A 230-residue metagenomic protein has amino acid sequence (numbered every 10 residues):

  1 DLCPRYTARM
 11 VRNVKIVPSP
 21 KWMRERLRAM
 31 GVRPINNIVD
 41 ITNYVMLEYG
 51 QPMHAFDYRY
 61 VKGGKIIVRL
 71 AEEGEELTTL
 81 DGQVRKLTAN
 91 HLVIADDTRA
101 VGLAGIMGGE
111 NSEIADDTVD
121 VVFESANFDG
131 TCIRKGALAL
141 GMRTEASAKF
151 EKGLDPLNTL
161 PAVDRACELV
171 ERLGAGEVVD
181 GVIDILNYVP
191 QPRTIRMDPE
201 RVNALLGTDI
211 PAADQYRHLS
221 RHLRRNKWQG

Functional and structural regions predicted by a protein language model:
D1-G230: RNA/tRNA-interacting regions in translation and RNA-turnover enzymes
